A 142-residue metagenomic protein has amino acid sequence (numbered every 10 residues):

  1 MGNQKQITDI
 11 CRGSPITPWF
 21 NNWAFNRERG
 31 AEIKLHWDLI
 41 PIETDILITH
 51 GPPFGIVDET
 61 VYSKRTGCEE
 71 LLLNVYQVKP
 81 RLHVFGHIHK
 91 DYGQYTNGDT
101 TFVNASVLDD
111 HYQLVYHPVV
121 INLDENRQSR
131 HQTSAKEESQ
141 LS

Functional and structural regions predicted by a protein language model:
M1-T66, N126: Conserved catalytic scaffold of divalent metal-dependent phosphoesterases
G51, G86-I88: Short secondary-structure boundary segments
E70-L82, H89-S142: Binuclear metal-dependent phosphoesterase catalytic core
